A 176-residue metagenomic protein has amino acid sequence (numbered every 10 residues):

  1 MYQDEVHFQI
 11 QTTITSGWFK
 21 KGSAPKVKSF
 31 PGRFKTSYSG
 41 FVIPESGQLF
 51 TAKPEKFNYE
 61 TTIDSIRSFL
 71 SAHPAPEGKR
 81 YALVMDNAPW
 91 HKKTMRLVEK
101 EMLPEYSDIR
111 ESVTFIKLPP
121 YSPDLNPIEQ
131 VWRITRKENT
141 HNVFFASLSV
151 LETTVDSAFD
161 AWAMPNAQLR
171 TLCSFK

Functional and structural regions predicted by a protein language model:
M1-K176: Short functional hotspots at interaction and active-site rims
